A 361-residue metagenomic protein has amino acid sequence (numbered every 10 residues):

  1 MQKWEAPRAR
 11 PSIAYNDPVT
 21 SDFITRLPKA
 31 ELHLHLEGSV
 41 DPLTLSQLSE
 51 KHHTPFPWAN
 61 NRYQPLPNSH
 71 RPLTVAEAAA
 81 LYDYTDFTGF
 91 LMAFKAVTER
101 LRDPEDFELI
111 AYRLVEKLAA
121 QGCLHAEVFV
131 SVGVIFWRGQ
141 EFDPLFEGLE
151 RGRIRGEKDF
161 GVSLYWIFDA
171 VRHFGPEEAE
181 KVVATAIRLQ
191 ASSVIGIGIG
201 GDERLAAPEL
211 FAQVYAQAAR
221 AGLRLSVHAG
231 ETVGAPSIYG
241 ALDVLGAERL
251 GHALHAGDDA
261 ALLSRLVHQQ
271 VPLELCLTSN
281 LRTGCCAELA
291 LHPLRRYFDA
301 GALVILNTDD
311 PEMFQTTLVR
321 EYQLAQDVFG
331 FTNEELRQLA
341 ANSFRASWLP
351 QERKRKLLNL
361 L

Functional and structural regions predicted by a protein language model:
K3-W4, P65: Cationic, low-complexity basic patches in intrinsically disordered or flexible, solvent-exposed regions
E5-A9, A14: Acidic, Ala/Val/Gly-enriched low-complexity intrinsically disordered segments
Y15-L223, T232-S237, V244, E248-R249 (+2 more regions): Metal-cofactor-binding active-site regions of metalloenzymes
